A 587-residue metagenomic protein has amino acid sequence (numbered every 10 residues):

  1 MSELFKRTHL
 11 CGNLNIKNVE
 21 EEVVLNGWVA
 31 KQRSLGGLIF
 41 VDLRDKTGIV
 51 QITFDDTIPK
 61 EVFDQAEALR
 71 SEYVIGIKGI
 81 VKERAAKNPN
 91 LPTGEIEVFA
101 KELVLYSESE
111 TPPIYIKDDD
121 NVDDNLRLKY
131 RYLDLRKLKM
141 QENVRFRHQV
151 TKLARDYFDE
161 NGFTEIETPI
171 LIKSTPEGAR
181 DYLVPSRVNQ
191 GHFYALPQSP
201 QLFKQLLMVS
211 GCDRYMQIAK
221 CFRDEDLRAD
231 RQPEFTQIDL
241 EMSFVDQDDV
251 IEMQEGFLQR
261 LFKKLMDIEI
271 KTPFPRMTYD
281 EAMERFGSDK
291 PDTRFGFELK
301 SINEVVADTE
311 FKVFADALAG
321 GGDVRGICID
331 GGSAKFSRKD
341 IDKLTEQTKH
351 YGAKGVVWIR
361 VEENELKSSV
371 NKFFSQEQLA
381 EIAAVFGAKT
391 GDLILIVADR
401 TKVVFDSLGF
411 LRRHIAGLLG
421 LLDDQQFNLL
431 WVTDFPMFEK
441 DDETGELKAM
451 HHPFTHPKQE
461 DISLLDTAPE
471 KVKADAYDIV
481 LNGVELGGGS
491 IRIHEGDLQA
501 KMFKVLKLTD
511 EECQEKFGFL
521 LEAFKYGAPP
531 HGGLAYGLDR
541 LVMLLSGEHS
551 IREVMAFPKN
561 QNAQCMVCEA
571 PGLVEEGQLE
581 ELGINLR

Functional and structural regions predicted by a protein language model:
M1-R587: Class II aminoacyl-tRNA synthetase catalytic cores and aaRS-like
